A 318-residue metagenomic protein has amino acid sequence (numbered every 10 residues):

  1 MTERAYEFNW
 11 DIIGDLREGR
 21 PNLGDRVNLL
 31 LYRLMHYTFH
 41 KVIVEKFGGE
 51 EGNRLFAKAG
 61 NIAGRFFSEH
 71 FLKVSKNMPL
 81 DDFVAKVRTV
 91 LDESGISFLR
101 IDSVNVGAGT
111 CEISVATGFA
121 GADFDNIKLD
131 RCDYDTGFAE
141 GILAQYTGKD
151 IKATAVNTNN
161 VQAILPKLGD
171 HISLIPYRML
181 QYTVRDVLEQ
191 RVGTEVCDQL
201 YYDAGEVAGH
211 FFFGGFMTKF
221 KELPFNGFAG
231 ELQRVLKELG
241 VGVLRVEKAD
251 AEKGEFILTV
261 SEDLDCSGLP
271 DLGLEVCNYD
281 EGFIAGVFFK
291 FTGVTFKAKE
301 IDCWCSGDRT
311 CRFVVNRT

Functional and structural regions predicted by a protein language model:
M1-Y134, A144-Q145, K149-Y279, K297 (+1 more regions): N-terminal accessory segment detector
F283-V287: Long, well-ordered alpha-helical scaffolding segments within enzyme catalytic domains, especially pronounced
